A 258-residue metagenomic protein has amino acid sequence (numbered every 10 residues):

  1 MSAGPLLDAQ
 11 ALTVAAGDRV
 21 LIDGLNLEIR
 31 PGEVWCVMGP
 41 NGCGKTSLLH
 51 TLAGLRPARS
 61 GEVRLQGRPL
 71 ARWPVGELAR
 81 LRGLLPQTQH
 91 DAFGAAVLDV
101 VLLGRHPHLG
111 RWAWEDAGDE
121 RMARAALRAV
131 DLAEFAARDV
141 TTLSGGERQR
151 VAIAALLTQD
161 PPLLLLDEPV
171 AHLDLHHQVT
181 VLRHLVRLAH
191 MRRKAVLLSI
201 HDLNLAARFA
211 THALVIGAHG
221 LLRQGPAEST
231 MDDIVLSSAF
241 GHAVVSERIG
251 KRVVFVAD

Functional and structural regions predicted by a protein language model:
M38-P40: The feature captures the beta-strand-to-loop junction immediately N-terminal to the Walker
A53: Helix-to-loop junction immediately C-terminal to a conserved catalytic motif
G61-P69, L78: Conserved ABC transporter NBD signature motif
L102, A117-F135: Conserved ABC ATPase "signature" region
D139-L143, E147: Conserved ABC ATPase signature
L164-E168: Catalytic Walker B motif of ABC-type/P-loop ATPase nucleotide-binding domains
A213-P226: H-loop (His-switch) and adjacent beta-strand-loop-beta switch element of ABC-type ATPase nucleotide-binding domains
